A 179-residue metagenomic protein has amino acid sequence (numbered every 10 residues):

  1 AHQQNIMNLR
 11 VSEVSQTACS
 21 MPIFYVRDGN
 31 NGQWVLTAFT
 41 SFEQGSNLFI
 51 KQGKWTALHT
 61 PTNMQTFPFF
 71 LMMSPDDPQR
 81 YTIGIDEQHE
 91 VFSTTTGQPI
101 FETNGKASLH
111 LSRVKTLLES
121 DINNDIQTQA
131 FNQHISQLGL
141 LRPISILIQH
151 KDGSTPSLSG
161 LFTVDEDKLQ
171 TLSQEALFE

Functional and structural regions predicted by a protein language model:
A1-E43: N-terminal ordered "arm"
H2, E43-G53, N124-A130: Short, basic/low-complexity N-terminal boundary segments at the transition from targeting/disordered tails
N5-N8, N30-N31, N47, N63 (+3 more regions): Detector for Asparagine
V11, Q52, E119, N123: Conserved aromatic-histidine-acidic binding/catalytic patches
V11-Q16, T60-T62, S136-L140: Short linear motifs in intrinsically disordered
A18-S20, H59, T66, P143: Short beta-strand-initiation
V26, W34-F101: Aromatic- and glycine-enriched beta-alpha-beta binding-site module
L71-E179: A contiguous, surface-oriented mixed alpha/beta subdomain in the mid-to-C-terminal portion of proteins that forms
